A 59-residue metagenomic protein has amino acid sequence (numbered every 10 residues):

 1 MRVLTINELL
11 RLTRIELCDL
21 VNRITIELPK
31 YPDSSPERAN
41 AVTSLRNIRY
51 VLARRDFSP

Functional and structural regions predicted by a protein language model:
M1-S34, L52-F57: N-terminal acidic leader/helix
S35-R46: Short, charged, amphipathic alpha-helical segments
